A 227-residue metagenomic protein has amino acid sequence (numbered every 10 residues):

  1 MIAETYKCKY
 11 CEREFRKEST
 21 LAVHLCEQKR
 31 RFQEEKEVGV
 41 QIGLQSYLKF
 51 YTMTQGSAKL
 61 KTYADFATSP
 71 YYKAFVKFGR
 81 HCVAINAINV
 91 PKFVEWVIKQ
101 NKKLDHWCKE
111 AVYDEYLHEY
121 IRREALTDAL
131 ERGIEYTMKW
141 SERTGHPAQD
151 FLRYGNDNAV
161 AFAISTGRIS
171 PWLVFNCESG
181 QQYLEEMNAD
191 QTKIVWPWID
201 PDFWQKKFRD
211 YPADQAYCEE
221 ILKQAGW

Functional and structural regions predicted by a protein language model:
M1-L44: C-terminal recognition-helix end and immediately following basic linker of small zinc-binding "finger" domains
T5, K9, S46, V112-E115 (+1 more regions): Intrinsically disordered, low-complexity N-terminal regions enriched in serine/proline/glycine with scattered basic
Q33-K77: Charged, amphipathic alpha-helical linkers/stalks
Y63-W227: Intrinsically disordered, low-complexity regulatory/activation regions of eukaryotic proteins
